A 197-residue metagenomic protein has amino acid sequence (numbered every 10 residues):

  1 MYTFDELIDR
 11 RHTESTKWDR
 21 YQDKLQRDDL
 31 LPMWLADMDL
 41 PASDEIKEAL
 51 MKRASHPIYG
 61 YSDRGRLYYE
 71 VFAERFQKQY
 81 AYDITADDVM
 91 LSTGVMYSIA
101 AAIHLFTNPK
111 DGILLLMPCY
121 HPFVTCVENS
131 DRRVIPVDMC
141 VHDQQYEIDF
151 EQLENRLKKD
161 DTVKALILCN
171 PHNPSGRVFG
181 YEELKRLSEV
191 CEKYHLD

Functional and structural regions predicted by a protein language model:
Y2-G94: N-terminal small-domain helix-loop-helix segment of the aminotransferase-like
A49, R53, V71, C126-S130 (+3 more regions): Alpha-helical structural signal in soluble globular domains
Y80-Y82, I103-T107: Glycine-rich helix-loop-beta junction characteristic of Rossmann-like nucleotide cofactor-binding loops
L105-V127: Conserved PLP-anchoring active-site segment centered on the Schiff-base-forming lysine
D111, R132, K193-D197: A short helix->loop->beta-strand "cap" motif at the edges of active sites that frequently abuts
M117, P136-V141: Short beta->alpha connector loops at strand-helix junctions that form conserved, small/polar/Pro-enriched
V141-D197: Active-site phosphate-binding strand-loop segment of PLP-dependent enzymes
